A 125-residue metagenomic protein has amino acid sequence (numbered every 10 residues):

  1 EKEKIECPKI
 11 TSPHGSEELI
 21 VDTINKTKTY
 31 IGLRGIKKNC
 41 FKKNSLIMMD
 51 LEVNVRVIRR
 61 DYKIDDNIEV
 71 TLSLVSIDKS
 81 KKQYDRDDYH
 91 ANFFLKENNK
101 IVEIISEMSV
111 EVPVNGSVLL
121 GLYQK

Functional and structural regions predicted by a protein language model:
E1-V21, N25-T27, Y89-K125: Compositionally biased, intrinsically disordered linkers/stalks adjacent to structured regions
N25-Y30, K37-D50, R59-D66, E111: Short, solvent-exposed beta-strand/turn "edge" segments of beta-rich domains on protein surfaces
M48-N54, T71, L119: One-face residue pattern on beta-strands with alternating periodicity enriched for small/polar residues
L51, D66-L72, D87-A91, S106: One face of beta-strands
V55-V57, S76: Hydrophobic beta-strand positions in extracellular immunoglobulin-like domains
I68-S80, L120-L122: Extended low-complexity, serine/threonine- and proline-enriched intrinsically disordered segments
D78-Y89: Surface-exposed loop/edge segments in extracytoplasmic proteins
